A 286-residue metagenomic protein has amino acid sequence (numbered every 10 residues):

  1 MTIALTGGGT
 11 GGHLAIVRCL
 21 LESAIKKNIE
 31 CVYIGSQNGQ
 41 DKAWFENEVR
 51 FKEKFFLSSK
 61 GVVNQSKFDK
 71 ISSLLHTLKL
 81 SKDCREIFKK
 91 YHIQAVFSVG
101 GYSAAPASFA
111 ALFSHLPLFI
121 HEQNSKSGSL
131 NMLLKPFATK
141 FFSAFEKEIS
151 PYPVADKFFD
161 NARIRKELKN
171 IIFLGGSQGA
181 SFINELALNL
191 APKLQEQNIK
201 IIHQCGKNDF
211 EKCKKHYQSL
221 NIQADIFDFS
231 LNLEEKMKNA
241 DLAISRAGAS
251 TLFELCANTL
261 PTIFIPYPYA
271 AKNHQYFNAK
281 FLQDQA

Functional and structural regions predicted by a protein language model:
T2, I29-V32, F51-E53, L112-N161: Active-site-proximal region of nucleotide-activated glycan assembly enzymes, centered on histidine/acidic-rich loops
I3-G8, I25-L75, D209: Conserved nucleotide-sugar phosphate-binding/catalytic loop shared by glycosyltransferases and other
H13-A24: Short amphipathic alpha-helix
G39-A43, A95-S114: An aromatic- and histidine-rich active-site surface loop
G39-V49, D156, R163-A243, Y276-K280 (+1 more regions): Donor-nucleotide binding loops and adjacent catalytic segments primarily of GT-B fold Leloir glycosyltransferases
S66-A95: An amphipathic, basic-hydrophobic alpha-helix
I93-A95, K238-F253, L260-P261: Acidic donor-binding loop of glycosyltransferase active sites
L116-P117, D241-L242, T259-Y267: Structural loop-to-beta junction motif characteristic of Rossmann-like glycosyltransferase folds
